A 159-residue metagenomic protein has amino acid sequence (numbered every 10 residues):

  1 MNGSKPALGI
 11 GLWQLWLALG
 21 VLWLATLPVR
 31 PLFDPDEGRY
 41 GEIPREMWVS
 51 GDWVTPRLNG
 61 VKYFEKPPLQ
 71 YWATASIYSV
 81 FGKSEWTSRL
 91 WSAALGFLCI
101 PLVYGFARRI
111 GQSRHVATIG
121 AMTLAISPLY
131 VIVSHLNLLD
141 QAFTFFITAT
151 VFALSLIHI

Functional and structural regions predicted by a protein language model:
N2-I157: Membrane-integral, polyisoprenol-dependent glycosyltransferases of the GT-C/oligosaccharyltransferase superfamily
